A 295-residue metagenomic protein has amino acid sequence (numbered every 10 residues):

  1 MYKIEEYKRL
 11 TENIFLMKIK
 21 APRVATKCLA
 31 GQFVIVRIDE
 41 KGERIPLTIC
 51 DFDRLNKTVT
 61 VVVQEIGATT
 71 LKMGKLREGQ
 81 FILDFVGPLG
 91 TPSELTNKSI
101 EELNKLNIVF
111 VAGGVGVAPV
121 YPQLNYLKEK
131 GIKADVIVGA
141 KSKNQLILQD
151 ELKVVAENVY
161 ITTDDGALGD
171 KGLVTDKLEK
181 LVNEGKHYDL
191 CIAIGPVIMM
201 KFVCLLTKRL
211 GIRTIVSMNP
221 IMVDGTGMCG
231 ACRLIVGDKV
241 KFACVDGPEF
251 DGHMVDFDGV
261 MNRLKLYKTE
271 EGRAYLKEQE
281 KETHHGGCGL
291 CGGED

Functional and structural regions predicted by a protein language model:
M1-Q80: Ferredoxin-reductase
E6, D51, I161-T163, V216 (+1 more regions): Structural signal for conserved beta-strand scaffold positions within catalytic alpha/beta enzyme cores
V36, D84-F85, L234: A generic structural signal for residues embedded in beta-strands
D39, G87-P88, G237: Short, surface-exposed secondary-structure boundary micro-motifs
G42-D51, L89-I100, A243-C244: Short, Lys/Arg- and Gly-enriched loop/turn segments at beta-strand edges
L71-V223: FNR/FR-type flavoprotein reductase catalytic core
P119, V197, N219-E249, T283-D295: Local cysteine-cluster metal-coordination motifs and their immediate loop/turn environment, predominantly Fe-S cluster
V154, F242-D246, F250-D295: Short Fe-S-cluster ligation motifs
